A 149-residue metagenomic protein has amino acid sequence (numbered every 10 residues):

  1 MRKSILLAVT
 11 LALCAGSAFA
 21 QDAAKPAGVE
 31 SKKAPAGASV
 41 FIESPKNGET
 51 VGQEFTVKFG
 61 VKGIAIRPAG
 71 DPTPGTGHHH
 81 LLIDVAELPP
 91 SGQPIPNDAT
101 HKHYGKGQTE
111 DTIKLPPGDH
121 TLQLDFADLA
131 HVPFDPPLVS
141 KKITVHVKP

Functional and structural regions predicted by a protein language model:
K25-G52: Short, compositionally biased P/S/T/A/G/V-rich stretches that sit at domain boundaries
Q53, G77, P116-G118: A glycine-anchored, Pro-Gly-centered beta-turn/N-cap motif
F55-F59, T109, G118-F126: Short, well-structured beta-strand segments within conserved domains
G60-D71: Short amphipathic, basic-aromatic surface patches that mediate peripheral association with negatively charged
D71-H79, V139: Short coil-to-beta strand junction motifs in C2/discoidin
L88-S91, A127-D135: Short acidic/polar inter-strand loop motif in beta-rich domains
P116-H131, V139-V145: Internal, hydrophobic beta-strand segments that form the core of beta-sheet-rich folds
